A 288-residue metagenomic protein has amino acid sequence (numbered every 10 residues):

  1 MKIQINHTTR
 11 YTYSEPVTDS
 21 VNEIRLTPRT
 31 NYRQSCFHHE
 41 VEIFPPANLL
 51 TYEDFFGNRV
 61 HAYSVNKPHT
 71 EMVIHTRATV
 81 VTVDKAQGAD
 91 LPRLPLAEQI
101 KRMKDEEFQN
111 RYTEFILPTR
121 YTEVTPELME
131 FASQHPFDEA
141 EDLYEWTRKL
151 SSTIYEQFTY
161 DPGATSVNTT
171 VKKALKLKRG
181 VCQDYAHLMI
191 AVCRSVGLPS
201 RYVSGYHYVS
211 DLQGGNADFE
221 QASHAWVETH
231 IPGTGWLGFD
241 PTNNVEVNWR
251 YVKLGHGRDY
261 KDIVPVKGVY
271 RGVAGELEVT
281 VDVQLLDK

Functional and structural regions predicted by a protein language model:
M1, H7, S20-N22, H39 (+6 more regions): Structural beta-strand/beta-sheet cores of well-ordered domains, especially the beta-sheet scaffolds that support
M1-R102: Intrinsically disordered, low-complexity N-terminal segments that are enriched in acidic
I3, T18, S35, P68-M72 (+5 more regions): A short, structural micro-pattern
R25-T27, E42-F44, R77, E228 (+3 more regions): Residues in well-ordered beta-strands of folded domains
T51, E156, S166-V167, V171 (+3 more regions): Glycine-rich, flexible loop/turn motifs
D54-N58, E71-M72, A86-G88, Y121-P126 (+2 more regions): A general structural signal for short secondary-structure boundary/capping elements
E98-R102, E106-G180, L188, R258-Y260 (+2 more regions): Secondary-structure boundary elements
S152, D184-R271: Hydrophobic/aromatic-rich core segments of domains that either
